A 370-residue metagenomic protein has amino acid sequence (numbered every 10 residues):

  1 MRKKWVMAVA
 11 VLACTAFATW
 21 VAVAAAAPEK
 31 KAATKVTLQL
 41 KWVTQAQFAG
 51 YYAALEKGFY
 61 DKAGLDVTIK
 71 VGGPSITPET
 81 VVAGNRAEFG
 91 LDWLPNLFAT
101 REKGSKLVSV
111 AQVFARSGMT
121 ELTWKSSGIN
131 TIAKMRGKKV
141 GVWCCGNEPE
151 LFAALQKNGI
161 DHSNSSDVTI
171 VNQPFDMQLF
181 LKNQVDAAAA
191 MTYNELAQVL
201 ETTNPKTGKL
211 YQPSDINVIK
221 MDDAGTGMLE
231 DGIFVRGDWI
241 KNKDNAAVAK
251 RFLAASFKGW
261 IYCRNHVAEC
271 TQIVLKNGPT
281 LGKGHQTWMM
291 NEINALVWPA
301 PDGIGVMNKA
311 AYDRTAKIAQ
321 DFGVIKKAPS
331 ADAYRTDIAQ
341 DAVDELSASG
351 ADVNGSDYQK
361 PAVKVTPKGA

Functional and structural regions predicted by a protein language model:
M1-K35, A348-A370: Short, low-complexity disordered leader/linker segments with a strong preference for bacterial N-terminal type II
A27-K182, D186-Y193, P213, I219-M221: Short, glycine-/small- and polar/acidic-enriched structural segments that line small-molecule recognition paths
W42, D222-A224, D302, M307-N308: Short Gly/Pro-enriched turn/cap motifs at secondary-structure boundaries
D61, P299-A300, Y358, T366: Extracytosolic ligand-binding ectodomains
T68, S75-T77, V168-I170, I216-I219 (+2 more regions): Short linear loop/turn motifs
P95, F175-Q178, Q184-T280: Pocket-lining segment of extracytoplasmic ligand-binding domains
K243-K326: Secondary-structure end/capping motifs
D313-A370: Conserved C-terminal helix/tail region of periplasmic/extracytoplasmic solute-binding proteins
